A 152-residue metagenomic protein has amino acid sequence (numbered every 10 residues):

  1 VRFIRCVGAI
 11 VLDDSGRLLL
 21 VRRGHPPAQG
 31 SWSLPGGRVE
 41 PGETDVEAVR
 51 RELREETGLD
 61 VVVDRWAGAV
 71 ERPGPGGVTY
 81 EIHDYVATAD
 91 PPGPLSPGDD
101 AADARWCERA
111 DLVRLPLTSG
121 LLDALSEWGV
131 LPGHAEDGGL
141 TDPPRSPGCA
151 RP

Functional and structural regions predicted by a protein language model:
V1-L18, R38: Conserved N-terminal beta-strand and adjoining loop/helix that marks the start of the Nudix/MutT-like hydrolase domain
I4-G8, Y80-D84, G120: Short hydrophobic/aromatic beta-strand or adjacent loop that forms the aromatic wall/cage of a ligand/substrate-binding
V11-L12, L20, A87-A89, W106: Conserved hydrophobic "DFG−1" position in protein kinase catalytic cores
R17-E55, L59: Conserved Nudix-box catalytic region and its N-terminal flanking loop in Nudix hydrolases and closely related
D60-G68: A short coil-to-beta-strand element that immediately follows conserved catalytic motifs
V70-P94, R105: Active-site-adjacent beta-strand/loop module that shapes the phosphate/pyrophosphate-binding cleft
V86, S96-G129: NUDIX/MutT-family hydrolases
L122-P152: Charged phosphate-binding loop/patch that engages nucleotide di/tri-phosphates or the phosphate backbone of nucleic
